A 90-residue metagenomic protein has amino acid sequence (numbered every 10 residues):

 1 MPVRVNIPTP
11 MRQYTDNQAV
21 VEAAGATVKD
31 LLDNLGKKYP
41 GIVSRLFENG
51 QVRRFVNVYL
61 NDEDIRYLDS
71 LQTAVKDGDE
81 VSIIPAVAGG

Functional and structural regions predicted by a protein language model:
M1-G89: Ubiquitin-like/PB1-type beta-grasp interaction modules and other compact soluble beta-rich domains
